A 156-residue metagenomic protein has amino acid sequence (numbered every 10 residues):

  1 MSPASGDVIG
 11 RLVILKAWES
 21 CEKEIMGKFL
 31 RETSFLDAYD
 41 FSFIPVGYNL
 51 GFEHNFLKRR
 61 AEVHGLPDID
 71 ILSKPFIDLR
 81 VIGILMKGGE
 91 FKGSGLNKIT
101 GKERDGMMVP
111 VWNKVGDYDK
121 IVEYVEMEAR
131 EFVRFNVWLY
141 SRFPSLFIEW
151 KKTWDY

Functional and structural regions predicted by a protein language model:
M1-L36: Conserved RNase H-like, two-metal-ion catalytic cores of nucleic-acid enzymes
G6-R11, Y39-Y156: Metal-dependent phosphoesterase core characteristic of DEDDh/y 3'-5' exonuclease domains
